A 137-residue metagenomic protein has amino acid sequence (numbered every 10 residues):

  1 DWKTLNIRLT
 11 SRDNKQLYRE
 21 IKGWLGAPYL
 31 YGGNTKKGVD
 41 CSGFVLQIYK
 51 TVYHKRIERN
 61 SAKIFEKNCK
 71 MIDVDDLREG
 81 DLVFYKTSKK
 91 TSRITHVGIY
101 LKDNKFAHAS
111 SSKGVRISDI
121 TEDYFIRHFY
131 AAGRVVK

Functional and structural regions predicted by a protein language model:
D1-A27, V136-K137: Intrinsically disordered, low-complexity, Pro/Ser/Thr/Asn/Gly/Ala-rich spacer/linker segments adjacent to signal
W2-L9, M71-I72, K89, R93-K137: Aromatic- and glycine-rich peptidoglycan recognition patches
R8, A27-E79, Y130: Catalytic cysteine-centered active-site loop
G23, K50-T51, I99: Solvent-exposed polar/charged
